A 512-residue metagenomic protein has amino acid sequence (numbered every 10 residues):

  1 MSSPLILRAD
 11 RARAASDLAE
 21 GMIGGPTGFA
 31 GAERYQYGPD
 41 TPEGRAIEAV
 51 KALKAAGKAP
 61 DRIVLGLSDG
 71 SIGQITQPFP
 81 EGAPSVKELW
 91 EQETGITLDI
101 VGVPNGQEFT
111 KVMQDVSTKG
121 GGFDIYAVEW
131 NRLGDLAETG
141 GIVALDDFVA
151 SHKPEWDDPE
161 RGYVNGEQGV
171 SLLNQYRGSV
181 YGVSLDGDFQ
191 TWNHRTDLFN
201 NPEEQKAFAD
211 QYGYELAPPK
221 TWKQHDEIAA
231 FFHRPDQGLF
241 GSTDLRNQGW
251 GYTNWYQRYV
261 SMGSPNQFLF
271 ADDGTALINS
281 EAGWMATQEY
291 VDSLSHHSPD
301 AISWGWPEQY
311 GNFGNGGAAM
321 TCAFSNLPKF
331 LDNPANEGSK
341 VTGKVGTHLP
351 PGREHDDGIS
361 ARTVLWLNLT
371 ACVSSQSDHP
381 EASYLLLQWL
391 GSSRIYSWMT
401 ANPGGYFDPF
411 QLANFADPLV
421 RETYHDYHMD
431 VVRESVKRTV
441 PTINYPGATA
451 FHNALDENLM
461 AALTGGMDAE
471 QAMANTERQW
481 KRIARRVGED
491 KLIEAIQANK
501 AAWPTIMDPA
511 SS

Functional and structural regions predicted by a protein language model:
M1-A15: N-terminal export signals
E20-G25, F29-Y35, P42-L53, G343 (+4 more regions): Long, aromatic- and glycine/proline-rich binding clefts that accommodate carbohydrate-like moieties
G25-G57, W130-T191, K344-P350, G358-I359 (+1 more regions): Hinge/lid segment of periplasmic solute-binding proteins
I47-K54, S71-T97, D197, L455 (+1 more regions): Short, polar/charged alpha-helical segment
V86-N165, P202, A319-M320, E337-K340 (+1 more regions): Extracytoplasmic "Venus flytrap"/periplasmic binding protein-like
W130-A150, G166-Y214, D244-D272, T363-S374 (+1 more regions): Periplasmic solute-binding protein
L173, Q288, L294-P299, N336-P409 (+1 more regions): Extracytoplasmic/periplasmic substrate-recognition and gating elements
W222-F232, G263-S303, G346-R353: Glycine-centered hinge/linker elements that transmit conformational signals in sensory and ligand-binding systems
